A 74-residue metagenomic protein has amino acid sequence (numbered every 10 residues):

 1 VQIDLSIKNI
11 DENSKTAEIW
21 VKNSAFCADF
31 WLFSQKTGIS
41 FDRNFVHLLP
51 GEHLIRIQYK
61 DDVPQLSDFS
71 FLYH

Functional and structural regions predicted by a protein language model:
V1, K60-H74: Terminal connector regions
V1-N23: Surface beta-strand/loop "capping" patches
I3-N9, L48-E52, P64-S67: N-terminal, cleavable Sec-dependent signal peptides of secreted/periplasmic/extracellular proteins
I10, F30, N44, L66-S70: Generic beta-strand hydrophobic packing signal
A17, A28, D42-N44: Residue-level marker for the onset of beta-strands and adjacent loop->beta junctions in well-ordered domains
K22-S40: Short acidic, flexible loop segments centered on an aromatic residue
A25, S40, G51, D68-S70: Intrinsic disorder/low-structure terminal segments
G38-V63: Intrinsically disordered, low-complexity Pro/Gly/Ser/Thr-rich segments with frequent PxxP/GP/PP motifs and embedded
